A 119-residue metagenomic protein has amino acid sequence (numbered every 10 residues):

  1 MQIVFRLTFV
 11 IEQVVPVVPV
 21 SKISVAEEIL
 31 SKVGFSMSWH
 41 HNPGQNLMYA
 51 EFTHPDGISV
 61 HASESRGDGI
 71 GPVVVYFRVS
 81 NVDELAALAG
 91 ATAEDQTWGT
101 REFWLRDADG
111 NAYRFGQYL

Functional and structural regions predicted by a protein language model:
M1-E27, V33, V75, G116-L119: N-terminal beta-strand motif that seeds the catalytic metal site of vicinal oxygen chelate
F9-E12, G67-P72, T97: Short glycine-enriched loop/turn motifs at secondary-structure junctions
V14, M48-Y49, V73, G99-R101: Residue-level marker for the onset of beta-strands and adjacent loop->beta junctions in well-ordered domains
V18, W39-N42, A93-D95: Short beta-strand-to-loop elements that line the ligand-binding cleft of bilobed periplasmic-binding protein-like
V20-K22, D56, R66, V79-N81 (+1 more regions): Non-catalytic surface loops within mature trypsin-like serine protease
S21-S24, V74-A112: Vicinal oxygen chelate
S31-S38, A91: Conserved acetyl-CoA-binding loop of GNAT-fold acetyltransferases
M37-V73, Y113-Q117: Conserved short beta-strand elements that form part of the metal-binding/catalytic scaffold of enzyme active sites
